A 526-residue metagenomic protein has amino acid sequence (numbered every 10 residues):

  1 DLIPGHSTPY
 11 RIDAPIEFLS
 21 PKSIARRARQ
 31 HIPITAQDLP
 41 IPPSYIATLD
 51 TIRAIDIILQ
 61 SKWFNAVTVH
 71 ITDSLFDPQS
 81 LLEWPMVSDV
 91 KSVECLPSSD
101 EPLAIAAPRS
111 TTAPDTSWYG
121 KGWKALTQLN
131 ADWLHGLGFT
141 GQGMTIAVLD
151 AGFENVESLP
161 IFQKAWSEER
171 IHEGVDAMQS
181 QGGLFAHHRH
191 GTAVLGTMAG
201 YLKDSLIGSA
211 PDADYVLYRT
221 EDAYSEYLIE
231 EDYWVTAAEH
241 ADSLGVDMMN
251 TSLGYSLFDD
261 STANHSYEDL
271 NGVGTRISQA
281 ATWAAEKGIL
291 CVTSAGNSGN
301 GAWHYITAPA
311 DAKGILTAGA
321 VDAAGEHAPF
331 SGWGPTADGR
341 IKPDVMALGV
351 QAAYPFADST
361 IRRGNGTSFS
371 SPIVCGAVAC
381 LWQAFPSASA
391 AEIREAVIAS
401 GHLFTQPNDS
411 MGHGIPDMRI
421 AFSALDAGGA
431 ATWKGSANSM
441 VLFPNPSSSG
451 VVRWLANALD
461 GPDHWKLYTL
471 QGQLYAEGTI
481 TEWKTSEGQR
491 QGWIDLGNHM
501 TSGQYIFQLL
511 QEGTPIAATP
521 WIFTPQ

Functional and structural regions predicted by a protein language model:
D1-P108: Inhibitory N-terminal propeptides of secreted protease zymogens
I57-S61, D73-Q79, P102-V148, E157-S158 (+5 more regions): N-terminal domain-start motif of subtilase-like serine proteases
D89, G122, W133-V175, Q179-E230 (+7 more regions): Subtilisin-like serine protease catalytic core
W123, L244-N250, Q383-V441, N445: C-terminal subdomain of the subtilisin-like protease fold in secreted/lumenal serine endopeptidases
D150, A310-Q383, S387: Extracellular S/T/G-rich loop segment that most often corresponds to the catalytic His/Ser-adjacent loop
L195-M198, Y218-D222, D247, Y305 (+1 more regions): Hydrolase catalytic cores
A431-A458, Y468-Q473, S502, P520-Q526: Surface-exposed, proline-anchored Ser/Thr-rich loop/turn motifs
R453-W454, E477, W493, M500-Q526: C-terminal tail/sorting-segment detector
